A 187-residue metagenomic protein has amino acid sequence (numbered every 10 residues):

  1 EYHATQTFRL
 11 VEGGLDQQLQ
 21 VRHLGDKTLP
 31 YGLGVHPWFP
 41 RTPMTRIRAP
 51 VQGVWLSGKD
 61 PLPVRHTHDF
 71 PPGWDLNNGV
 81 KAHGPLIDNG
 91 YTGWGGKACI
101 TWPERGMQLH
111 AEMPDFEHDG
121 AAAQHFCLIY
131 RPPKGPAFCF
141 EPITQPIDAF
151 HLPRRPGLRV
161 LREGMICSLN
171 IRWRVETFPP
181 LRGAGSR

Functional and structural regions predicted by a protein language model:
E1-Y31, V35-P37: Acidic, contiguous internal or C-terminal segments within carbohydrate-active enzymes that form a structured patch used
H3-T5, G14-D16, G95-K97, G106-Q108 (+1 more regions): Intrinsic-disorder/low-complexity, polar/charged segments enriched in Ser/Thr/Lys/Arg/Asp/Glu/Gln
T5-T7, P156-L161: Beta-strand-rich interaction surfaces with strong enrichment in secreted/lumenal proteins
L19, V160-T177: Short Pro-Gly-centered flexible turn/kink motifs
T28-P30, W38-H118: Active-site/ligand-binding surface loops and adjacent short beta/alpha elements that line catalytic pockets across
W102-I147: Glycine-rich active-site loops that engage anionic ligands at enzyme catalytic sites
I147-R154: Short beta-strand and strand-turn-strand segments in soluble, beta-rich domains
A184-G185: Short, intrinsically disordered C-terminal tails of secreted or membrane-associated proteins
